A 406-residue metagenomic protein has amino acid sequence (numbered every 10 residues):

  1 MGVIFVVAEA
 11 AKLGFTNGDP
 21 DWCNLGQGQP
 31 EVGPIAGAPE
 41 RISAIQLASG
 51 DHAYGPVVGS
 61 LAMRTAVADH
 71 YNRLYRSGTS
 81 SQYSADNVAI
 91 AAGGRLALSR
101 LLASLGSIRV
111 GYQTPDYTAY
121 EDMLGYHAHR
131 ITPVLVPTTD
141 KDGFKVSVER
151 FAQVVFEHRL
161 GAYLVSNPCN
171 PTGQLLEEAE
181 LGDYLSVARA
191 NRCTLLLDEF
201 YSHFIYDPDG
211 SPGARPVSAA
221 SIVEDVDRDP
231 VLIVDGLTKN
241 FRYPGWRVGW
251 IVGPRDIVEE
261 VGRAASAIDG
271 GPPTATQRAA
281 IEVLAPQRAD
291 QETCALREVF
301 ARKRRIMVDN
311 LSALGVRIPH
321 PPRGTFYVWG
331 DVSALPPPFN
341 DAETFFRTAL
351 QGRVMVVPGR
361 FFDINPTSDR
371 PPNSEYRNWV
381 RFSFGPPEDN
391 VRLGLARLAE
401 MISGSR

Functional and structural regions predicted by a protein language model:
M1-G93, R150, V283-P286, G404-R406: N-terminal small-domain helix-loop-helix segment of the aminotransferase-like
V6, L25, V67, V88 (+15 more regions): Generic structural signal for small/hydrophobic residues in well-ordered secondary structure, especially within
G18, W22-N24, V234, R317-R323: Short beta-strand
L47, D51-N191, S202-V226, L232 (+1 more regions): Conserved core of the PLP fold type I
D69, S77, V226-D227, P338 (+2 more regions): PLP-dependent enzyme catalytic core of the Aspartate aminotransferase-like
G125-Y126, S221-E298, R305-L314, E400-S403: Conserved core segment of the aminotransferase class I/II
S211-P212, I268-G271, E298, Y327-A349 (+1 more regions): Accessory recognition modules or surfaces
I281, R297-V308, I318-S333, E375: Conserved glycine-rich beta-strand-loop-beta hairpin in the small C-terminal domain of fold type I
